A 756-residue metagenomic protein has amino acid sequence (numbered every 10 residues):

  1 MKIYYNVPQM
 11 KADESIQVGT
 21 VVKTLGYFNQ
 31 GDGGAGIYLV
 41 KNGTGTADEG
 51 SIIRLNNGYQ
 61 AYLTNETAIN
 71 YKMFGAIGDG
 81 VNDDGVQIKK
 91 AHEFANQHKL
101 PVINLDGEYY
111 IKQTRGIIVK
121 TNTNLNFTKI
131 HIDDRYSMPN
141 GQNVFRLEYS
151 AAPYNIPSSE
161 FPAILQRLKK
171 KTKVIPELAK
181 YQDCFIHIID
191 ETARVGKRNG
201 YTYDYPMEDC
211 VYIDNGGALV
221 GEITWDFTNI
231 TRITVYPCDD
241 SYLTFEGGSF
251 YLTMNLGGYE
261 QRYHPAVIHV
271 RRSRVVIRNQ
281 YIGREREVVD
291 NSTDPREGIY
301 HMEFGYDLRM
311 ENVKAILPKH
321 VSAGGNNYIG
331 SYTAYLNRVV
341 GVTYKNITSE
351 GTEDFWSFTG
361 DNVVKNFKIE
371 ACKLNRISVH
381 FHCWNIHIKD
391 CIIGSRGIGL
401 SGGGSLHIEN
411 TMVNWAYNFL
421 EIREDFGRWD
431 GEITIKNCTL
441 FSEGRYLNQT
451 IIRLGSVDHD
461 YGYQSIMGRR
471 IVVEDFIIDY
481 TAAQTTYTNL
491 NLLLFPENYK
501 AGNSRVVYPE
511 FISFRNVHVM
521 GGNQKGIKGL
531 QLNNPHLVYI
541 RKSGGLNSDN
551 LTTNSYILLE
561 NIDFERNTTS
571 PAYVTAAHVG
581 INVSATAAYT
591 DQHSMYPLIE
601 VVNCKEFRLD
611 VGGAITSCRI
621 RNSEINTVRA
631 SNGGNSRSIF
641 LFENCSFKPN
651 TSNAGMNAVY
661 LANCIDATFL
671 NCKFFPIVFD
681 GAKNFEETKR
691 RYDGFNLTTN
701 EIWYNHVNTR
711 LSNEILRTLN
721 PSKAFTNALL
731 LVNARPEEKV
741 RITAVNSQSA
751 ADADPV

Functional and structural regions predicted by a protein language model:
M1-V756: Extracellular/periplasmic carbohydrate-active domains that bind, remodel, or depolymerize complex polysaccharides
